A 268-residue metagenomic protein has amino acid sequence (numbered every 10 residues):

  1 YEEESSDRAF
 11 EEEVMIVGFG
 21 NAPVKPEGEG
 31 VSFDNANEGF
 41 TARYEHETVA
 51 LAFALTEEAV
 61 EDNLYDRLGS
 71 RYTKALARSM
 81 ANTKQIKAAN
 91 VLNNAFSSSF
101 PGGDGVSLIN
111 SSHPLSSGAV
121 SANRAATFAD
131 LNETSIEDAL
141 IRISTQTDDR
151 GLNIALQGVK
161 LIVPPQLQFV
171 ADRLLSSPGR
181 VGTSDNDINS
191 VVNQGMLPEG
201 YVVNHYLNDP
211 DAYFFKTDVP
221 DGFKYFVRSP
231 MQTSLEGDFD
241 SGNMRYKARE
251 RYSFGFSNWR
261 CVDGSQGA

Functional and structural regions predicted by a protein language model:
Y1-V49: Assembly/oligomerization interface modules of large self-assembling protein complexes
S5, N37, T48, A59 (+8 more regions): Solvent-exposed, flexible loop/coil residues
G18-G20, E29-D34, V49, L55-L64 (+1 more regions): Short alpha-helical interface patches
N21, T73, A89-F96, F100 (+5 more regions): Solvent-exposed, non-transmembrane amphipathic alpha-helical segments
T41-S99, L161, Y246-A248: Long, contiguous amphipathic alpha-helices that act as assembly "spine/axial" helices in icosahedral shell and virion
A42-E47, E58, S98, V106 (+4 more regions): Flexible, active-site-adjacent loop/turn segments at secondary-structure boundaries
D66-R71, R78-R142: Alpha-helical scaffold segments that mediate packing/assembly in large oligomeric complexes
I109-D149, A155-K160, Q166-A268: Sequence/fold signature of self-assembling virion shell proteins
